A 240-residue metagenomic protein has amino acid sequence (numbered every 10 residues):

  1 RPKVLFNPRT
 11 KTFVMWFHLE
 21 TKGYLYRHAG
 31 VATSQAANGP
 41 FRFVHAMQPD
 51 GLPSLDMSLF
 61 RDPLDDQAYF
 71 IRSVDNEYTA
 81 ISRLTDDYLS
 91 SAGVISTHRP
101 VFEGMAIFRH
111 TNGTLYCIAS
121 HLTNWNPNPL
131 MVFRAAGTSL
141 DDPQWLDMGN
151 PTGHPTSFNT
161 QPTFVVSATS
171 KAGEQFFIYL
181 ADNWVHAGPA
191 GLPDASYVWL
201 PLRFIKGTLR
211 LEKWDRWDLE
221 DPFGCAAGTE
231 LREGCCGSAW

Functional and structural regions predicted by a protein language model:
R1-W240: Carbohydrate-active catalytic/glycan-binding domains of CAZyme proteins, especially the secreted or lumenal ectodomains
